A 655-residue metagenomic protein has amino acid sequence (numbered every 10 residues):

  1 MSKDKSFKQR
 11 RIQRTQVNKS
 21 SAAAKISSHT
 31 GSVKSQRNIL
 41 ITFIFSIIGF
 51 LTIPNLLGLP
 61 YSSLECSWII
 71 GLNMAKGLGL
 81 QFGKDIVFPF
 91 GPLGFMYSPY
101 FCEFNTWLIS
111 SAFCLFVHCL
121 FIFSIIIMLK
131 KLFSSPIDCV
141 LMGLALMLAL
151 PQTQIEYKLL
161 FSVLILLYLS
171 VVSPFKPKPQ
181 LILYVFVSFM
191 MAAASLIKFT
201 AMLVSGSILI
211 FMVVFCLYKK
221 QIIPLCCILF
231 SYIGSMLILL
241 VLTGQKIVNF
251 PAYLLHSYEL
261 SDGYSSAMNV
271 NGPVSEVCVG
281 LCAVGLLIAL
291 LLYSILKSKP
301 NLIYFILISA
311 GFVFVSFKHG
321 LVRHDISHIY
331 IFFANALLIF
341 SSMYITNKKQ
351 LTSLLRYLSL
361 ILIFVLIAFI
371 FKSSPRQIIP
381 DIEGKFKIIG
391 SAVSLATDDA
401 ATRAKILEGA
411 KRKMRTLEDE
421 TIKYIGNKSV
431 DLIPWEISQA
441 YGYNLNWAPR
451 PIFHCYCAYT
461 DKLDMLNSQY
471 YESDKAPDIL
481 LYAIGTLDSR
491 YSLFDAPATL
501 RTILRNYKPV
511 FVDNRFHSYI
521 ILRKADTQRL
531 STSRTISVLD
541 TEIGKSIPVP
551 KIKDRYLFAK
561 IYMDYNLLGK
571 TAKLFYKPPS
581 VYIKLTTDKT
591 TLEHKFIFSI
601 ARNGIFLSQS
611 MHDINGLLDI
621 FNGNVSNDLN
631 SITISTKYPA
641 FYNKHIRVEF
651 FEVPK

Functional and structural regions predicted by a protein language model:
I41-I48, C216-T243, L354-I367: Hydrophobic alpha-helical membrane-interfacial segments at the cytosolic entry of transmembrane helices
Y61-C66, I86, F90, A201 (+4 more regions): Extracytoplasmic
G71-M74, L78-L108, A194, S205: Short hydrophobic/aromatic helix or loop-helix immediately within or flanking a transmembrane segment in polytopic
A112-M142: Transmembrane-helix motifs of polytopic, lipid-linked glycan transferases
P136-M142, S162-A192, I222-S231, K299-A310: Short hydrophobic alpha-helices at membrane interfaces in multi-pass membrane enzymes
L146-L148, I182-F199, V204-I210, G234 (+1 more regions): Membrane-interface alpha helices of multi-pass inner-membrane proteins
V204-G234, I295, L338-L351: Perimembrane helix-loop-helix junctions
L225-A267, S316, K372-S373: Membrane-lumen/periplasm interface segments of specific transmembrane helices in polyprenyl phosphate-linked
